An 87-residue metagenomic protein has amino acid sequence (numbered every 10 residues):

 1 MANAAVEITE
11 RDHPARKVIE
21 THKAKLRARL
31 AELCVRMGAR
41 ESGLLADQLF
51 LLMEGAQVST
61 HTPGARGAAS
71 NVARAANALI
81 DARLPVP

Functional and structural regions predicted by a protein language model:
M1-K17: Amphipathic alpha-helical segments used for helix-helix packing
D12-H22, L33-P87: Hydrophobic/aromatic-rich alpha-helical bundle segments in the mid-to-C-terminal region
